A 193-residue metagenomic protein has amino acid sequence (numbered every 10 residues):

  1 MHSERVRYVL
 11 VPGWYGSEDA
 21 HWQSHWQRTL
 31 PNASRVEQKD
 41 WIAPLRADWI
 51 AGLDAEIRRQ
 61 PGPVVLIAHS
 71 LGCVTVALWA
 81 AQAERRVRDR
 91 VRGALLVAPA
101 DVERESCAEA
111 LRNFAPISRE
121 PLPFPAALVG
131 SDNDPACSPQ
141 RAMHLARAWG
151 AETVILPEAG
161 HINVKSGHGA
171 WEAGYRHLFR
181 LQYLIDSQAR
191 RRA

Functional and structural regions predicted by a protein language model:
H2-G62, D186-S187: Active-site catalytic motif of lipid deacylating hydrolases and related acyltransferases
N32-S34, R147-N163: Catalytic histidine neighborhood in serine/cysteine hydrolases with alpha/beta-hydrolase-type architecture
P44-A47, A159-W171: Catalytic histidine-centered segment of alpha/beta-hydrolase-like enzymes
R59, G167-A193: Catalytic active-site module of serine/aspartate enzymes centered on a nucleophile-bearing elbow/loop
L66-A77: Gly/Ala-rich beta-loop-alpha elbow adjacent to hydrolase catalytic centers
R86-R104: A conserved short beta-strand
E105, P135-R141: Conserved alpha/beta-hydrolase "acid-adjacent" motif
L122-P123, A127-G130, D134: Short beta-strand/loop motif that positions the catalytic acidic residue of the alpha/beta-hydrolase fold
